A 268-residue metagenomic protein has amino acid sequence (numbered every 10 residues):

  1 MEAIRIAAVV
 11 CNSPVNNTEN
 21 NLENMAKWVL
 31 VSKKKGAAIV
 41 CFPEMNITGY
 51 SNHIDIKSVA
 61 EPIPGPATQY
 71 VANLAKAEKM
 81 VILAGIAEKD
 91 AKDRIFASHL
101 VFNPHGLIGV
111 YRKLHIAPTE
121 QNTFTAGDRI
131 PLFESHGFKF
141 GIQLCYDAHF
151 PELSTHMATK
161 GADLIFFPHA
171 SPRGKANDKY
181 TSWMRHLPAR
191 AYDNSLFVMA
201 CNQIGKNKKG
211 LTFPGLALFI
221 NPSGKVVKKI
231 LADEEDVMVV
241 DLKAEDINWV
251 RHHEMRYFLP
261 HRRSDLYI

Functional and structural regions predicted by a protein language model:
E2-A8: Extreme N-terminal starter segment of soluble prokaryotic enzymes
A7, L100-F102, L218, M238: Conserved hydrophobic/aromatic positions in well-ordered beta-strands
V10-N16: Short polar catalytic/cofactor-binding loops
T18, K27-P104, P172-A189, D193-L196: Cys-nucleophile CN-hydrolase/nitrilase-fold catalytic domain and related Cys-dependent amidase chemistry that acts on
N20-V29, F150-T155: Short, acidic/polar
P66-L83, H149-E235: CN hydrolase (nitrilase-like) catalytic-core segments centered on the catalytic cysteine and neighboring Lys/Glu
N73, D90-K160, L164-F167, P172-R185 (+1 more regions): Active-site catalytic loop in hydrolytic enzyme cores
L132, Q203-I268: C-terminal beta-strand edge segments of enzyme domains
